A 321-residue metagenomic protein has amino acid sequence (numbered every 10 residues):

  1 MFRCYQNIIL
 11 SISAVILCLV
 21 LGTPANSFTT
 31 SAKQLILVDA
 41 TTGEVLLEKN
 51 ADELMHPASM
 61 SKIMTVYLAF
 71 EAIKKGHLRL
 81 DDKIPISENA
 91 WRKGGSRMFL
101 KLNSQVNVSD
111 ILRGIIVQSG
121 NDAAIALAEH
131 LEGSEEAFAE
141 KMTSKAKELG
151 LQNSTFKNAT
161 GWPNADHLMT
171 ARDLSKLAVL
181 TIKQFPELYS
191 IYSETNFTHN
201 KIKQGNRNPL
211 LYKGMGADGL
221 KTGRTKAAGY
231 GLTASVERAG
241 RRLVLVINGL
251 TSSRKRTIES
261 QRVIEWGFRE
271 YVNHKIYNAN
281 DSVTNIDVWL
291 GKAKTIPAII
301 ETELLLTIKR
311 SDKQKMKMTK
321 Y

Functional and structural regions predicted by a protein language model:
M1, V20-T23, K221: Intrinsically disordered, low-complexity segments enriched in small/polar residues
M1-I12: Bacterial N-terminal signal peptides that target proteins for export
L10-V20: Bacterial N-terminal signal peptides
L17, L47, K74-G76, K226 (+1 more regions): Generic marker of residues within folded, mature protein domains
L17, R79, S134, S252-K255 (+1 more regions): Alpha-helix capping and helix-coil boundary motifs
T23-R172, V179-Q184, F197-N200: Active-site-adjacent loops and short helices of periplasmic peptidoglycan-processing enzymes
Q152-T155, P163-L168, R172-Y321: Domain-terminus/edge residues, biased toward the C-terminal soluble/receptor-binding domains of extracytoplasmic
